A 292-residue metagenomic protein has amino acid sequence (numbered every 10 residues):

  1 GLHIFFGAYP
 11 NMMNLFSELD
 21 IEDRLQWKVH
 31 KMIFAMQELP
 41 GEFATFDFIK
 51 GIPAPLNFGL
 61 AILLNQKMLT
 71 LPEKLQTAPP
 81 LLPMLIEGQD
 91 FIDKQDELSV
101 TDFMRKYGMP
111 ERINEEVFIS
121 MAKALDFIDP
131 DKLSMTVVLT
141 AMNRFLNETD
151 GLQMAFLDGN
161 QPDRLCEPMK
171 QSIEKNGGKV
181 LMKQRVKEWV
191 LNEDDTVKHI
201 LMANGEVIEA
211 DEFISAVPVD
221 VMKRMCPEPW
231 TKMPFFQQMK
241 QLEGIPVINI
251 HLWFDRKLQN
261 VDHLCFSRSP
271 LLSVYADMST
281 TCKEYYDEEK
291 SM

Functional and structural regions predicted by a protein language model:
G1-F6: Conserved N-terminal glycine-rich FAD pyrophosphate-binding loop of Rossmann-like flavoproteins
Y9-M13, S17-V138: Mobile amphipathic helical/loop "lid" adjacent to a hydrophobic cofactor/ligand pocket
D90-Q95, S99, K106-N114, P130 (+6 more regions): Rossmann-like dinucleotide-binding core of oxidoreductases
S134-A141, E289-M292: Short coil-to-beta-strand
L139-N204, I208, E212: Helical element adjacent to the flavin cofactor pocket in flavoenzyme catalytic cores
Q184-M292: Mid-domain catalytic core of redox enzymes that form a hydrophobic substrate pocket/lid adjacent to a catalytic redox
